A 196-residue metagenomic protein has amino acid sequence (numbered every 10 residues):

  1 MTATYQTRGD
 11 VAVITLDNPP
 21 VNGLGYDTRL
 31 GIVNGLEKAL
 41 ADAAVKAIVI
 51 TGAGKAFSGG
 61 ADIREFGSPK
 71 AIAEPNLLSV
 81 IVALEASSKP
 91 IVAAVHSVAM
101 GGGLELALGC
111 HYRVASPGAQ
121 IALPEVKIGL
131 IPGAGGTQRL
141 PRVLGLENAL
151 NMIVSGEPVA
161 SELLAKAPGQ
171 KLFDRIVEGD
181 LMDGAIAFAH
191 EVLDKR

Functional and structural regions predicted by a protein language model:
M1-A53, G67-S68, V82: Conserved CoA-thioester-binding segment of acyl-CoA-metabolizing enzymes
M1-T15, E105, N151-R196: Amphipathic alpha-helical segments at domain termini/boundaries
I14, G31-I32, I50, D62 (+3 more regions): Terminal peptide-recognition signature
L30-G31, G52-A83, A99, K127-L130: Glycine- (often His-adjacent) and acidic-residue-rich active-site loop that binds/positions the CoA thioester
A39, L84-S87, V192: Hydrophobic helix-cap positions at the C-terminus of alpha-helices in RecA-like/P-loop ATPase nucleotide-binding cores
A47, Y112, K171-R175: Residues at the N-termini of beta-strands
L84-I128, P132: Glycine-rich beta-to-alpha active-site loop
T137-E147: Hydrophobic, secondary-structure "cap" segments at the distal end of domains
